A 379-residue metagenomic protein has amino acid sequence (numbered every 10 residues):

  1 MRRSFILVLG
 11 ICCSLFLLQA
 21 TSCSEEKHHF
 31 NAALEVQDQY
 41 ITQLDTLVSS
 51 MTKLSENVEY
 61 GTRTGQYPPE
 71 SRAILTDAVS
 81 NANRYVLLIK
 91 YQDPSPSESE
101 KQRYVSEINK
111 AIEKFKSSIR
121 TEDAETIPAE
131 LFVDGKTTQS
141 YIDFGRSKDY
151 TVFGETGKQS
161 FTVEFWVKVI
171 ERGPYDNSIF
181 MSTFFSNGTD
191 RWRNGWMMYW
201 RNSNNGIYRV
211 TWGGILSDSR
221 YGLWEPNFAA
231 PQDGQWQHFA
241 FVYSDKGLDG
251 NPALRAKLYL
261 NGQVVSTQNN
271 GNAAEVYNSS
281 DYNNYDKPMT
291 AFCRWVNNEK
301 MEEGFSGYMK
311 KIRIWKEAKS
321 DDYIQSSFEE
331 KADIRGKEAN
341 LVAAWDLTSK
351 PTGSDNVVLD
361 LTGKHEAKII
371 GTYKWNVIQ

Functional and structural regions predicted by a protein language model:
M1-F5, G10-T52, I112-A129: Bacterial Sec-dependent N-terminal signal peptides
K27-I89: Amphipathic, heptad-repeat alpha-helical segments
S106-S140, F328-Q379: Extracytoplasmic low-complexity segments
T121-K136, E164-R172, M197-V276, Y373-Q379: Extracellular glycan-interaction surfaces
D123-T211, K319-Y323: Extracellular glycan-recognition modules
S147-V163, N227-Q237, E302-Y308, G336-E338: Extracellular/lumenal carbohydrate-interaction signature centered on repeated Trp-anchored short motifs
V163-V169, F239-F241, A291, I312-I314 (+1 more regions): Short hydrophobic/aromatic patches on beta-strands that form ligand-binding or substrate-lining surfaces
N283-K310, K319-A332, Q379: Extracellular glycan-interaction patches encoded by glycine-rich segments
